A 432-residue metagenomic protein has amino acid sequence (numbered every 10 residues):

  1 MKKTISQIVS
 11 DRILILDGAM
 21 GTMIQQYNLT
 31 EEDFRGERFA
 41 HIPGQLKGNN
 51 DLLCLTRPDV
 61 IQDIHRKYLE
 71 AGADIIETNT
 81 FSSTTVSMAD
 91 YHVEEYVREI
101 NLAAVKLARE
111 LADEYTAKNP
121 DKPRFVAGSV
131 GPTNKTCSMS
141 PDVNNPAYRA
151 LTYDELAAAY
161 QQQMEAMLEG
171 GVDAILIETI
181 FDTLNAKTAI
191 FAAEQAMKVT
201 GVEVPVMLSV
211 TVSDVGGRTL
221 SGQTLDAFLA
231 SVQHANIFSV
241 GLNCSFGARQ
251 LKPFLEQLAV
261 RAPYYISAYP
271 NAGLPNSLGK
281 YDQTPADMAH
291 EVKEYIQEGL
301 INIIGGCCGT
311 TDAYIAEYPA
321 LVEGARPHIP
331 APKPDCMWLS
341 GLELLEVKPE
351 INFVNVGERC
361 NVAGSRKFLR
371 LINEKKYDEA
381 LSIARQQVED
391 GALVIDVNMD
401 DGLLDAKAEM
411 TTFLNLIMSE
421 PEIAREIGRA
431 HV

Functional and structural regions predicted by a protein language model:
M1-R429: Domain-level signal for soluble alpha/beta catalytic cores
